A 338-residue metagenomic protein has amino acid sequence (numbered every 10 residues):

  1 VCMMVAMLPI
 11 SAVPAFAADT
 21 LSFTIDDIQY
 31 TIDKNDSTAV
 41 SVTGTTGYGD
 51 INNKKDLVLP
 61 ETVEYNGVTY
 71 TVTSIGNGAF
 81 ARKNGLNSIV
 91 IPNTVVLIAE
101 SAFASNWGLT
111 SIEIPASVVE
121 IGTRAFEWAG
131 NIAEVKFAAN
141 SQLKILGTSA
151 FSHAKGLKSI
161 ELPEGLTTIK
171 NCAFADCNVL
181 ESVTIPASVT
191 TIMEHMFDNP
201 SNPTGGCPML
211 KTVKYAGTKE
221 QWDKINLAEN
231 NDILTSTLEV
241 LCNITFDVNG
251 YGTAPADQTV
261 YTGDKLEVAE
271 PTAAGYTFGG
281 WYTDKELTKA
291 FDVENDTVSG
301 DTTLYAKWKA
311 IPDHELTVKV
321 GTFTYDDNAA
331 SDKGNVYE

Functional and structural regions predicted by a protein language model:
V1-V5: Sec-dependent N-terminal signal peptides
M7-T20: Sec-dependent signal peptide cleavage junction
S22-I25, Y215-N243, G280-Y282, K309: Extracellular/surface-exposed low-complexity segments
K34-S37, N52-S74, N84-L97, W107-E120 (+6 more regions): Structural signature of tandem-repeat unit edges
G47-D50, S201-N202, G217-Q221, G250-G252 (+1 more regions): Acidic glycine-/aspartate-rich tracts in secreted/extracellular proteins
G76-A79, A99-A102, G122-A125, G147-A150 (+2 more regions): Consensus positions within tandem repeat domains that build extended binding/scaffold surfaces
F103, F126, F151, F174 (+3 more regions): Signature tryptophan residues that serve as conserved aromatic anchors
K136, E161, T184, V240-E338: Secondary-structure capping and domain/repeat boundary segments
